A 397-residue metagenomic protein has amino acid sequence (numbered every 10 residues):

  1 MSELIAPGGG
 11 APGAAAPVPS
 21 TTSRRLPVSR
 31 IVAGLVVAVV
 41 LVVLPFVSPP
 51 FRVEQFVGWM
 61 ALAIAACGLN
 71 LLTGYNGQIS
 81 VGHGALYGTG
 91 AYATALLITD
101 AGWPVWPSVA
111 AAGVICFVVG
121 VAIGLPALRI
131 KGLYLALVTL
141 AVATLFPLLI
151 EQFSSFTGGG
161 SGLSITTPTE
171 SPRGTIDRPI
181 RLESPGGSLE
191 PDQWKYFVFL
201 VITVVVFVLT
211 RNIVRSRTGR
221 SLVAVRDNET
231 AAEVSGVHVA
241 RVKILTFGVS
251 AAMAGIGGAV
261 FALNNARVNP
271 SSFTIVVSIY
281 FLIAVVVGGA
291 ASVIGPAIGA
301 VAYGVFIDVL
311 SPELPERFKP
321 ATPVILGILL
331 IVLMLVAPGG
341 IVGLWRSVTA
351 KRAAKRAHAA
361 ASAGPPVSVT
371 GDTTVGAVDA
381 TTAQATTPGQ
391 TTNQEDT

Functional and structural regions predicted by a protein language model:
S2-T397: Transmembrane alpha-helices and adjacent helix-loop boundaries
